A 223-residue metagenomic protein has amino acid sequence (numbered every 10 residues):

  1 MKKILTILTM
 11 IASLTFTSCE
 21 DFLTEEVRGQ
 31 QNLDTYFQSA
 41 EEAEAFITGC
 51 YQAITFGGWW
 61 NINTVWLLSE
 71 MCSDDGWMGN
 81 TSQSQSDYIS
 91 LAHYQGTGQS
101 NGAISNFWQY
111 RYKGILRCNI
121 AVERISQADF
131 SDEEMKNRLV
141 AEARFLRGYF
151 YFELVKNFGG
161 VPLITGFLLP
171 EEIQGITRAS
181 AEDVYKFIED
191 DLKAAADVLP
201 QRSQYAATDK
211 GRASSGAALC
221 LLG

Functional and structural regions predicted by a protein language model:
M1-R28: Bacterial Sec-dependent N-terminal signal peptides
C19-L67: Membrane-proximal, proline-rich intrinsically disordered regions
T24-E26, V155-F167: Short, well-structured active-site flanking segments
R28-N32, Q95-G96, T165-E172: Short linear capping/connector segments at secondary-structure termini
F37, Q109, Y205-S215: Outer-membrane beta-barrel proteins
E44, T48, Q52-W59, S82-F158 (+2 more regions): Conserved, well-structured interaction surfaces
G160, I164, T208-C220: Aromatic-lined, polymer-binding surfaces characteristic of secreted/periplasmic polysaccharide-degrading enzymes
